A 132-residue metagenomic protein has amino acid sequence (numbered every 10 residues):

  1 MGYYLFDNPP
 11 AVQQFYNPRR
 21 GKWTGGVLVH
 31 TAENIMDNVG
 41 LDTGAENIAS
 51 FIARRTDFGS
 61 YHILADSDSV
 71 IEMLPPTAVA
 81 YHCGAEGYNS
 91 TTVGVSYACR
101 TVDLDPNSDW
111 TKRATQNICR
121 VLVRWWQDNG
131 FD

Functional and structural regions predicted by a protein language model:
M1-D132: Active-site-adjacent loop/helix surface patches within enzyme catalytic domains that shape the substrate-binding cleft
